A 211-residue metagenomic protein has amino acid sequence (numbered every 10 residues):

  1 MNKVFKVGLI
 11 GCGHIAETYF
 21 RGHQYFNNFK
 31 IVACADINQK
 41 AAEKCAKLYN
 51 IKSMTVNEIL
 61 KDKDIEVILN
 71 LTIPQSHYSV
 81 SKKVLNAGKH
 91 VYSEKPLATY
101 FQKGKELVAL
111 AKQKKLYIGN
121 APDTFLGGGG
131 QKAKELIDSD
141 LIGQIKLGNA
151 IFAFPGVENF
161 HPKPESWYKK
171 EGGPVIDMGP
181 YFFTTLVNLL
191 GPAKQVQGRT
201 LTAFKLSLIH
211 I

Functional and structural regions predicted by a protein language model:
M1-Y49: N-terminal Rossmann-like dinucleotide-binding module
A33, E66-V67, L147: Short, Asp-centered acidic motifs that coordinate Mg2+ and/or phosphate in catalytic or ligand-binding sites
N50-E58: Conserved SAM-binding strand-loop segment of SAM-dependent methyltransferases
M54, Y92, Y117-G119, N149 (+1 more regions): Structural detector of well-ordered beta-strand residues that form the stable sheet scaffold of enzyme domains
E66-V67, I73-P74, Y78-F125, D140: Beta-strand-loop-alpha-helix segment that lines the small-molecule cofactor/substrate pocket of alpha/beta enzymes
L71-T72, F152: Glycine-rich, N-terminal phosphate-binding loop of Rossmann-like dinucleotide-binding domains
T124-L208: Predominantly a Rossmann-like dinucleotide-binding segment in NAD(P)-dependent oxidoreductases
